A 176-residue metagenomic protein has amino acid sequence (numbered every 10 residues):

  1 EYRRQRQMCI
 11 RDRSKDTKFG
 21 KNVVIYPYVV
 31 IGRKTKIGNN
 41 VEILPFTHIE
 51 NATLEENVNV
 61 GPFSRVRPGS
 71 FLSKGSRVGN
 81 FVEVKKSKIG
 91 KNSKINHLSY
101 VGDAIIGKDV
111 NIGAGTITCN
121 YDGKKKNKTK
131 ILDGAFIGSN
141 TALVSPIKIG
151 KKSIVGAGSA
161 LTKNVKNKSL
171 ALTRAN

Functional and structural regions predicted by a protein language model:
E1-I10: Single conserved hydrophobic/aromatic residue that forms the stacking wall/gate of nucleotide- or nucleobase-binding
R11-L172: Structural signal for interior beta-strand "rungs" in well-ordered beta-sheet cores of soluble enzyme domains
A175-N176: A short, acidic, flexible beta-alpha connecting loop/helix-capping segment that sits on the rim of active
